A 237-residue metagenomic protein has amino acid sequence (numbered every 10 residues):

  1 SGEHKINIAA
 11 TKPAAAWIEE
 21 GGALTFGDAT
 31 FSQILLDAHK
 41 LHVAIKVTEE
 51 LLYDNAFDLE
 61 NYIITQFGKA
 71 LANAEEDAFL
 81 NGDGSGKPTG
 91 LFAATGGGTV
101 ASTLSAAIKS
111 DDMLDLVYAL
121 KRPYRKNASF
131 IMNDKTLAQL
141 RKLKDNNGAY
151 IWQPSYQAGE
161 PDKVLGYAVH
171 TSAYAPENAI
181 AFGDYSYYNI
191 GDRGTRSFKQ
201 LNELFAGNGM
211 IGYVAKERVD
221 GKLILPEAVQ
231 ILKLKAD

Functional and structural regions predicted by a protein language model:
S1-V43, K109, A228: Assembly/oligomerization interface modules of large self-assembling protein complexes
H4, I45-V47, P176-N178: Conserved binding/catalytic microenvironments
H4, T11, N61-N73, D77 (+2 more regions): A broad, structural surface signal
I8, A14-I18, D54-A56, Q139-R141 (+1 more regions): Short helix/loop capping segments that flank catalytic or ligand/cofactor-binding pockets
I8-A10, V47-E49, D134, A215-E217: Residues immediately flanking
A44-I108: Acidic, glycine-rich loop-and-beta core segments that form the ion-binding/anion-interacting portion of active sites
D83-D220, A228-D237: Extended oligomerization regions of viral-like shell subunits
